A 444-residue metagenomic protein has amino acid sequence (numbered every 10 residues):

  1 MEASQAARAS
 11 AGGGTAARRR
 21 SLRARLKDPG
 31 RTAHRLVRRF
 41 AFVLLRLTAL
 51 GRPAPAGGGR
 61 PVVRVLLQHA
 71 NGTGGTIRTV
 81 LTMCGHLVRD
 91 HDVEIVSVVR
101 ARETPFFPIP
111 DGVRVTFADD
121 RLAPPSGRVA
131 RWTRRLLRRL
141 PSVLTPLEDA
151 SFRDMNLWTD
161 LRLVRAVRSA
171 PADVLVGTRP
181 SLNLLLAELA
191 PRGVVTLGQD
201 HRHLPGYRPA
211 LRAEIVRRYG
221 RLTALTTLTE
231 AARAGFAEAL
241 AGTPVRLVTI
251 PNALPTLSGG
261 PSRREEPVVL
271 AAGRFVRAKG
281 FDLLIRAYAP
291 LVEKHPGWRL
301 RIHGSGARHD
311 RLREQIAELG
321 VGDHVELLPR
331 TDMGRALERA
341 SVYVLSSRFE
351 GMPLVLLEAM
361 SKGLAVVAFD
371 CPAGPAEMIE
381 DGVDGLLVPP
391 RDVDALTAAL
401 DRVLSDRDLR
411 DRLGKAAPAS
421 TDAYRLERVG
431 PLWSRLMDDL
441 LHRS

Functional and structural regions predicted by a protein language model:
A3, R19, V43, T48-G59 (+2 more regions): N-terminal strand-loop element at the rim of the active site of nucleotide-sugar-dependent glycosyltransferases
A41-F42, T116, V195-H201, P205 (+1 more regions): Donor nucleotide-sugar binding/catalytic pocket of nucleotide-sugar-dependent glycosyltransferases
G74-T82, P267, A271-P296, A307-E314 (+1 more regions): A conserved mid-protein helix/loop that constitutes part of the nucleotide-sugar donor-binding site
G297, A395, R402, L409-A423 (+1 more regions): A short, well-ordered alpha-helix in the C-terminal region of glycosyltransferases
R308-R311, G322-R330, A336, L386-L387: Active-site donor-binding acidic/aromatic loop of nucleotide-activated sugar and phosphosugar transferases involved
R348: Aromatic "clamp/platform" in nucleotide-sugar-dependent glycosyltransferases that forms part of the donor/acceptor
A365-F369: Short hydrophobic beta-strand element within catalytic cores of glycosyltransferases and related nucleotide-activated
E380-G382, L386-V393, R402-R407: Conserved acidic donor-binding segment of nucleotide-sugar-dependent glycosyltransferases
